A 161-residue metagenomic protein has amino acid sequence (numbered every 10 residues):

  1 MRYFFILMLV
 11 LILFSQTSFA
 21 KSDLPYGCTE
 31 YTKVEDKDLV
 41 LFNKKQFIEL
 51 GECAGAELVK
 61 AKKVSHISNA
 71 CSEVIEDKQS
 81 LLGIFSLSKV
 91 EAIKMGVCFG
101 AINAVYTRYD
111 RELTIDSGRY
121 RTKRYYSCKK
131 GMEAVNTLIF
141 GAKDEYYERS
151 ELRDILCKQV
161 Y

Functional and structural regions predicted by a protein language model:
F4-F14: Sec-dependent N-terminal signal peptides
Q16-A20: Sec/Tat signal peptide C-region and signal peptidase I cleavage site
L24-D36, N43-K130: Short N-proximal segments of mature Sec-exported proteins
T137-Y161: C-terminal partner/receptor-binding element of secreted or periplasmic proteins
